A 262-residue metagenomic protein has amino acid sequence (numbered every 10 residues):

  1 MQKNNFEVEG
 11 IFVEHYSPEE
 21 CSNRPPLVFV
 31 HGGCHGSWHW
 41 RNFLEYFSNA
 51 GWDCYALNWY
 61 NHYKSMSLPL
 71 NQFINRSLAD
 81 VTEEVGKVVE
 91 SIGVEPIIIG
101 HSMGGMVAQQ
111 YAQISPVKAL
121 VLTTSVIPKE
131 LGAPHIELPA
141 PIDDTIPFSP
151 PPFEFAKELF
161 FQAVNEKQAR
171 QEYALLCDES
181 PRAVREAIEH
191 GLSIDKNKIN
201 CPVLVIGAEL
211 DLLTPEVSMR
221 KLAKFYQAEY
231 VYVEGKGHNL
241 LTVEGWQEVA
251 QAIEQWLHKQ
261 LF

Functional and structural regions predicted by a protein language model:
G32-H35, E209: Active-site glycine-rich loops that stabilize anionic/oxyanionic intermediates across multiple enzyme folds
C34-N42, C54: Serine-hydrolase catalytic-loop signature spanning alpha/beta hydrolases and amidase-signature enzymes
L44-P69: Conserved alpha/beta-hydrolase
H62-P96: Active-site loop/oxyanion-hole signature of alpha/beta-hydrolase fold enzymes
Q113-P147, E186-H190: Flexible "cap/lid" loop of the alpha/beta hydrolase fold
I199, V205-G207: Short beta-strand/loop motif that positions the catalytic acidic residue of the alpha/beta-hydrolase fold
G207-K236: Conserved loop-alpha-helix segment in the C-terminal half of the alpha/beta-hydrolase fold that carries the catalytic
V231-F262: Catalytic active-site module of serine/aspartate enzymes centered on a nucleophile-bearing elbow/loop
